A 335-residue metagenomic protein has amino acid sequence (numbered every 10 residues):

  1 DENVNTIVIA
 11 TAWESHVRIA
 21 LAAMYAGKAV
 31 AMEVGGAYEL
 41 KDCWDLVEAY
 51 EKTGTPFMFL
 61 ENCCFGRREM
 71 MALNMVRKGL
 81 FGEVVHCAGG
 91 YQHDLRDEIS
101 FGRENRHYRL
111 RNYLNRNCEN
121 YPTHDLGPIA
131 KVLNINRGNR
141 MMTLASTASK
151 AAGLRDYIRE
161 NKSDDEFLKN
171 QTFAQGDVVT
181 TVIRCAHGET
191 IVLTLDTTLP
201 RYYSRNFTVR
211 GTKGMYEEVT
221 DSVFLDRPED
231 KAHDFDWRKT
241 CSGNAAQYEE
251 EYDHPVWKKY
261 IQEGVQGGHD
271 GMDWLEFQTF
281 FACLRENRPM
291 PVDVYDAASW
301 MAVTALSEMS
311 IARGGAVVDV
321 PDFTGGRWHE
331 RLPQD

Functional and structural regions predicted by a protein language model:
D1-E2: Short amphipathic alpha-helix with an adjacent loop that forms part of the alpha/beta core around
N5-T6, A12-W13, V17-F65, G79: Beta-strand-loop-alpha-helix segment that lines the small-molecule cofactor/substrate pocket of alpha/beta enzymes
I7-V8, C87, I191: Receiver (REC) domain switch-region micro-motif
A20-L21, V47, L73, L126 (+4 more regions): Non-transmembrane alpha-helical segments in soluble domains of secreted/periplasmic/extracellular proteins
T53-M58, C63-F173, M215: Predominantly a Rossmann-like dinucleotide-binding segment in NAD(P)-dependent oxidoreductases
T55, G82-H86, M309-G326: C-terminal capping/lid region of NAD(P)-dependent oxidoreductase domains
L154-T172, I183-C185, K213-V292, H329-D335: C-terminal glycine/acidic-rich active-site capping loop/insertion
Q175, L193-Y203: Glycine-rich phosphate/pyrophosphate-binding beta-alpha loops
